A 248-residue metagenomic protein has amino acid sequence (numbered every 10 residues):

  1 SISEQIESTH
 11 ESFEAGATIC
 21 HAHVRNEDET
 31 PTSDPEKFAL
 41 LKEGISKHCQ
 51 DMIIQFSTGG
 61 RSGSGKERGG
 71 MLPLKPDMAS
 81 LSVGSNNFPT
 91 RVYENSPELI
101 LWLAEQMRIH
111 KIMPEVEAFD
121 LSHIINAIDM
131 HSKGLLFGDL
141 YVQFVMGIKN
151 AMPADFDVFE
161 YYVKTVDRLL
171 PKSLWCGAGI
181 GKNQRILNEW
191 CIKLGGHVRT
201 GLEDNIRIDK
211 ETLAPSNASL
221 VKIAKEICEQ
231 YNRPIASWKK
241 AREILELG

Functional and structural regions predicted by a protein language model:
I2-I6, P31-E94: Active-site beta->alpha loop and helix N-cap motifs at the rims of alpha/beta catalytic domains
Q5, S12, H23, A79 (+4 more regions): Conserved, mostly hydrophobic/aromatic
E14-A17, D51, P76, G195-G196: A structural motif
A17-E27, I54-T58, E117, A241: Short beta-strand segments at enzyme active-site cores
T18-L40, F88, V145-M146, N150 (+1 more regions): Glycine-rich, proline-tolerant flexible connector loops at the mouths of alpha/beta enzymes
T30-F56, W102-I109, Y161-K172, A218-N232: Alpha-helix-loop-beta-strand connector modules within alpha/beta enzyme cores
M78-L202, A214: Catalytic alpha/beta core domains of metabolic enzymes, predominantly
K222, E226-G248: Mid-to-C-terminal alpha-helical segments outside catalytic/metal-binding sites
